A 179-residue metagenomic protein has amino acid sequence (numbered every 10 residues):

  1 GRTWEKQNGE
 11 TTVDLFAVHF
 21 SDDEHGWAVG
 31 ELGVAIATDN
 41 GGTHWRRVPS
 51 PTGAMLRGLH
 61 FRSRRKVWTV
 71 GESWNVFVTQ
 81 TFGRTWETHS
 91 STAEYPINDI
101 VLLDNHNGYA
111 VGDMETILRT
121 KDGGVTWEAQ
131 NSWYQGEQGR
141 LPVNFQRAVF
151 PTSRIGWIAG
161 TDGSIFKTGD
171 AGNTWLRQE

Functional and structural regions predicted by a protein language model:
G1-E179: Residue-level hotspots at or immediately adjacent to binding/recognition sites across diverse folds
